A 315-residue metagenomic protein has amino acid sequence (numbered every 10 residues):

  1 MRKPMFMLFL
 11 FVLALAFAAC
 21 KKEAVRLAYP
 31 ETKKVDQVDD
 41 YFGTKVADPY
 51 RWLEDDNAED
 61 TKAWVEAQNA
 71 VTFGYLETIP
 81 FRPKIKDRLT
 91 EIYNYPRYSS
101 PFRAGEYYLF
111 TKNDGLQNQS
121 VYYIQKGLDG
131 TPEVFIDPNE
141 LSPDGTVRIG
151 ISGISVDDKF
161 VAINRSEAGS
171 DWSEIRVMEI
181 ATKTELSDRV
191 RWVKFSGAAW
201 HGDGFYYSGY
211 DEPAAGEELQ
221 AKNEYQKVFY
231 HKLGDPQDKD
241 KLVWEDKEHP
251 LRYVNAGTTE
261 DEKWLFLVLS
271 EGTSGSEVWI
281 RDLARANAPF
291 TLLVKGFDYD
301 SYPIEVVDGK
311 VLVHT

Functional and structural regions predicted by a protein language model:
M1, A19-C20: Generic N-terminal leader/processing signal
M1-M7: Bacterial N-terminal signal peptides that target proteins for export
M7-A16: Bacterial N-terminal signal peptides
C20-T315: Beta-propeller folds
